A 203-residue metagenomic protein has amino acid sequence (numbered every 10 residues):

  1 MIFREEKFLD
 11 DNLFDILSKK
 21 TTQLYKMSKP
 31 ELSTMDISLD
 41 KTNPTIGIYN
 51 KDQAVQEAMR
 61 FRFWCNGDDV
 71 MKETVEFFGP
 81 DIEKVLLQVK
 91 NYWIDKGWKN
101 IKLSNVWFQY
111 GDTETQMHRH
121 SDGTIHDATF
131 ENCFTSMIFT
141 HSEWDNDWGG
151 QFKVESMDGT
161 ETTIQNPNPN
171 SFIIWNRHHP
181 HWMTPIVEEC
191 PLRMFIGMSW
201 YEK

Functional and structural regions predicted by a protein language model:
M1-K96: Non-heme Fe(II)/2-oxoglutarate
E73, E83, L87-K203: Catalytic core of non-heme Fe(II) oxygenases with the double-stranded beta-helix
